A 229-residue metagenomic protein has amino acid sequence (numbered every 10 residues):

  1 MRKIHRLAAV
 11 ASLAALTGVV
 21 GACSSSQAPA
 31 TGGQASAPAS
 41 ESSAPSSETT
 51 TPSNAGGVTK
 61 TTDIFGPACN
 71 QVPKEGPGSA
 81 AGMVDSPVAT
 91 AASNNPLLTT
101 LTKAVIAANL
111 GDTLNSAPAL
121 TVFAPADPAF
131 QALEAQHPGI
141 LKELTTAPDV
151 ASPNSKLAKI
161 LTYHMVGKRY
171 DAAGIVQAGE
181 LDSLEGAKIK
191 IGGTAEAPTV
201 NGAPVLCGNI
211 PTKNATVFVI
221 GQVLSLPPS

Functional and structural regions predicted by a protein language model:
R2-S229: Mature, structured domains of secreted/extracytosolic soluble proteins
